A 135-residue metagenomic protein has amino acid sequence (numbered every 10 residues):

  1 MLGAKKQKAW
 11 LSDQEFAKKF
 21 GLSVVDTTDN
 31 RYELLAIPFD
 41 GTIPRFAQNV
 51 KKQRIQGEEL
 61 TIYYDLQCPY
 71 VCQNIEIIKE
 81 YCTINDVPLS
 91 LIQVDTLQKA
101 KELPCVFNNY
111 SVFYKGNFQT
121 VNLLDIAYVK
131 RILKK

Functional and structural regions predicted by a protein language model:
M1: Conserved acyl-CoA
K6-L34: Conserved active-site alpha-helix within GNAT-family acetyltransferase domains
L11-S12, C72-E76, L124: Generic recognition of short, well-ordered alpha-helical segments
D29-K52: C-terminal "cap" of GNAT-fold acetyltransferases
Q48-I84: Local sequence-structure signature of Cys/Sec-based thiol-disulfide redox active-site neighborhoods
L89-N108: Thioredoxin-like thiol-disulfide oxidoreductase module
P104-F113, L124: Structural micro-motif
Y114-K135: Non-catalytic, surface beta->alpha helical segment in thiol-disulfide oxidoreductase systems
